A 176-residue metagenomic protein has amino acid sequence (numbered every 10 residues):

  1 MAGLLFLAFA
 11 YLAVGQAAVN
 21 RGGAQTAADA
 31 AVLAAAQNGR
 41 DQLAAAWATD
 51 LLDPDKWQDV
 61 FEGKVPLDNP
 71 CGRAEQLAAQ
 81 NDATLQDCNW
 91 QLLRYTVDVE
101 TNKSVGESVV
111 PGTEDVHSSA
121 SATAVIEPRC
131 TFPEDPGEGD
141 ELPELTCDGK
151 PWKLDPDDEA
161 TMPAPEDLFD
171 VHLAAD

Functional and structural regions predicted by a protein language model:
M1-V65: Alpha-helical assembly-interface signal, strongest on the long, hydrophobic N-terminal helix that forms
A30, L51, T101-S104, P111-T113 (+1 more regions): Generic preference for flexible, low-structure residues
L33, A83, E127: Residue-level marker of positions within ordered structural domains that often coincide with functionally constrained
Q37-V105: Short amphipathic secondary-structure patches
S108-D176: Low-complexity, S/T/G/P-rich flexible repeat/linker segments used as non-globular hinges and stalks within
